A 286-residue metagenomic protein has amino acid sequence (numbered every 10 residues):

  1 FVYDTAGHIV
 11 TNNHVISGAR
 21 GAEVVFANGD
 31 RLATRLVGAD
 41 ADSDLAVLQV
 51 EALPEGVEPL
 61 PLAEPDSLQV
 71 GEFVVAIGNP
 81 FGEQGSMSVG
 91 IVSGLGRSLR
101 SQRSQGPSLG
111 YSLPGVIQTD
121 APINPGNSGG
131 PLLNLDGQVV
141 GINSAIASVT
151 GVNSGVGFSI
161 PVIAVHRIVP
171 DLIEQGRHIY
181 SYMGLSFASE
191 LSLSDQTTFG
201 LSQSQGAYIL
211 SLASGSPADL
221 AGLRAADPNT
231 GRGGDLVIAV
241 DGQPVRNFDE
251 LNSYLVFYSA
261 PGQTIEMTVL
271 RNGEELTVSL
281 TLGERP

Functional and structural regions predicted by a protein language model:
F1, I9-N13, L220-F248: Conserved PDZ fold ligand-binding element
F1-Q205, F248-V256, G262-Q263, G273 (+1 more regions): Serine-dependent protease modules
S128-G129, S192-T198, L212-L236: PDZ/PDZ-like domain micro-motif
S214, A260-P261: Surface-exposed loops/turns
V240-Q243, Y254, Y258: Immunoglobulin-like IPT/TIG beta-sandwich domains and homologous Ig-like subdomains
V278-T281: Edge beta-strands of extracellular beta-sandwich domains
